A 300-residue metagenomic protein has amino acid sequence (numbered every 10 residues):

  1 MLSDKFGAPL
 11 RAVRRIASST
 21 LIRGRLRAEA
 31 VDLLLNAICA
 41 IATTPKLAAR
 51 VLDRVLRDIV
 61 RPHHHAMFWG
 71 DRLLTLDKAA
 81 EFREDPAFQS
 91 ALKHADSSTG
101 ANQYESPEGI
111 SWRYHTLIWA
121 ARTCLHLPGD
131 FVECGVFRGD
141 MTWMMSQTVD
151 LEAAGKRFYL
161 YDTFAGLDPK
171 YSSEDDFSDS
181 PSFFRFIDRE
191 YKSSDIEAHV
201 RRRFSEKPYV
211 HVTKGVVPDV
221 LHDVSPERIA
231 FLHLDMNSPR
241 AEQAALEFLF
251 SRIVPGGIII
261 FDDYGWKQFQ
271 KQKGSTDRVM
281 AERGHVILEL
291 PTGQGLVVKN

Functional and structural regions predicted by a protein language model:
M1-A101: Membrane-proximal basic amphipathic "stem/tether" segments
L2-P9, R113, I196, Q272: Alpha-helical structural motif
R72, L76-S111, L125-N300: S-adenosylmethionine/decaboxylated-SAM
Y114-H126: Conserved alpha-helix/loop element of class I SAM-dependent methyltransferases that forms part of the SAM/SAH-binding
